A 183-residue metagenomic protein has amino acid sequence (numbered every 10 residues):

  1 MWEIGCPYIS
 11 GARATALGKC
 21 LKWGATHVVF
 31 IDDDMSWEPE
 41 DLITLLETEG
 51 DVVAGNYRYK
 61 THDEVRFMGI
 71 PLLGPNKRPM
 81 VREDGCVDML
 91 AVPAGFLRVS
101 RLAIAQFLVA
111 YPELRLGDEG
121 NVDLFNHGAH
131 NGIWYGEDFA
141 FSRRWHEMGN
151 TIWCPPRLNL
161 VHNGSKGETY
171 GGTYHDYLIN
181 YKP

Functional and structural regions predicted by a protein language model:
M1-T26: Active-site-proximal specificity loops/subdomain of glycosyltransferases
W2-G5, N56, P156: Residue-level recognition of beta-strand->loop/alpha-helix junctions
L17, E38-N126: Conserved catalytic core of nucleotide-sugar-dependent glycosyltransferases
K19, T44-L45, F141-R144: Hydrophobic/aromatic ligand-binding patch that stacks against planar heteroaromatic rings of cofactors or nucleotides
G24-S36: Short beta-strand-to-loop acidic/aromatic patch adjacent to the donor-nucleotide binding site
H27, D51-V52, I152: Short, Asp-centered acidic motifs that coordinate Mg2+ and/or phosphate in catalytic or ligand-binding sites
Y111-P183: C-terminal catalytic/acceptor-binding lobe
